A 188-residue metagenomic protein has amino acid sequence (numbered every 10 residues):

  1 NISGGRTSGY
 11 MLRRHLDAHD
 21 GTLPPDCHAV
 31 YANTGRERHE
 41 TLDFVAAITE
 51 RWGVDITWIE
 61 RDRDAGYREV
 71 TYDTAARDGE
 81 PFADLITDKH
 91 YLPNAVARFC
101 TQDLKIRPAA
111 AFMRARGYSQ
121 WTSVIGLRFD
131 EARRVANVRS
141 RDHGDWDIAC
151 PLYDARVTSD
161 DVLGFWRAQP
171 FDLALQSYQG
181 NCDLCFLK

Functional and structural regions predicted by a protein language model:
N1-K188: Nucleotide-activated chemistry modules centered on ATP-dependent adenylation/adenylyltransferase
